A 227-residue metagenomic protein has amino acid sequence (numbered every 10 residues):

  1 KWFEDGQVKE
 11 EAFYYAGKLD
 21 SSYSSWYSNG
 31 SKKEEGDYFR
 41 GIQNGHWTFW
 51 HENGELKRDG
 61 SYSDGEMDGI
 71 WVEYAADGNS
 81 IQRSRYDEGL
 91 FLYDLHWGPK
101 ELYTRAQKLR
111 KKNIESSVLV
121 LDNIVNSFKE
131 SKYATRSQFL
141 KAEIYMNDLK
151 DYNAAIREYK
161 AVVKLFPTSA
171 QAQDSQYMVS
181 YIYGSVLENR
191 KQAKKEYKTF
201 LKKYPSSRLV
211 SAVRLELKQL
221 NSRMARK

Functional and structural regions predicted by a protein language model:
K1-K132, M146, K160: Glycine/tyrosine- and acidic-biased, solvent-exposed loop/turn segments at the edges of beta-strands
G17, G41, G65, V125-A134 (+3 more regions): Short solvent-exposed coil/turn linkers within tandem alpha-helical repeat scaffolds
P99, K108, E188, K194-K227: Terminal, low-structured helical/coil segments at or just beyond the last alpha-helical repeat
R110-K111, E143-M146, S180-G184, S222: Specific register positions within alpha-helical solenoid repeats of the TPR/Sel1-like families, i.e., one
I114-E115, Y152, R190: TPR-repeat structural position
